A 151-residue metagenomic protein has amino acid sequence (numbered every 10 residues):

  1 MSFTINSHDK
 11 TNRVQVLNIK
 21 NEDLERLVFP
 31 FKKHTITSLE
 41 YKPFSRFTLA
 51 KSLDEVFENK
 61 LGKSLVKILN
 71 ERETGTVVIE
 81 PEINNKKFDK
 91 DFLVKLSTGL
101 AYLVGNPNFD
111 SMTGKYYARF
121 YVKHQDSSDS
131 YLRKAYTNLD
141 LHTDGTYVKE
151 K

Functional and structural regions predicted by a protein language model:
M1-K151: Fe(II)/2-oxoglutarate oxygenase catalytic core
